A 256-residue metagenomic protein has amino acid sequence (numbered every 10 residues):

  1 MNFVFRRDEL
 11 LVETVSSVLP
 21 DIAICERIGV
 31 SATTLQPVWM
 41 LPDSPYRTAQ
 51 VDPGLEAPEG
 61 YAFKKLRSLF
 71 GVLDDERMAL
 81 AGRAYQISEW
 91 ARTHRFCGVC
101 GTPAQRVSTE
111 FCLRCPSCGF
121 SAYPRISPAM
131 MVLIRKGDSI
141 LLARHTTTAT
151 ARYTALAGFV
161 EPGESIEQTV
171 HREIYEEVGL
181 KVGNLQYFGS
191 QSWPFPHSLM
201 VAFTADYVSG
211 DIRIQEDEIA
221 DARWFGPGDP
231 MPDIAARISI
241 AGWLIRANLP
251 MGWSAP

Functional and structural regions predicted by a protein language model:
M1-H94, A149-Y153, F195, Q215-P256: Nudix hydrolase/Nudix homology domain
P42-D43, K136-D138, S209: Short acidic-glycine loop/turn motifs at beta-strand connectors
D52-G54, V160, V208-G210: A short, internal acetyl-CoA/4′-phosphopantetheine-binding micro-motif in the GNAT/acyltransferase core
G82-R135: Cys/His-rich short segments
C112-T154, K181-V182, A205: N-terminal strand-loop-strand
M130, L199-V201, A220: Change "...and in nucleic-acid phosphodiester-cleaving endonucleases..." to "...and in nucleic-acid processing enzymes
T154-G189, F203, D211: The catalytic Nudix box helix
Q191-I214: Active-site-adjacent beta-strand/loop module that shapes the phosphate/pyrophosphate-binding cleft
